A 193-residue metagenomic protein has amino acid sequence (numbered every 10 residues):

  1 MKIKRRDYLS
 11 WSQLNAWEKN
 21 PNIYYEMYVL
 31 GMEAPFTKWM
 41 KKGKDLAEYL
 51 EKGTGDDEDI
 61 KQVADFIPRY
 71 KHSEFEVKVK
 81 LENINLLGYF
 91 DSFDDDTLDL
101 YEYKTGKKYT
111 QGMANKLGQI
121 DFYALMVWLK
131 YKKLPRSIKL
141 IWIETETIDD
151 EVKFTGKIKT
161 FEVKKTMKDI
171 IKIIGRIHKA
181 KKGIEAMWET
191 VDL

Functional and structural regions predicted by a protein language model:
M1-D95: Metal-dependent nuclease catalytic cores that hydrolyze phosphodiester bonds in DNA/RNA, characterized by
D7-W11, E82, W128-L193: Metal-dependent nuclease catalytic regions and adjoining charged, substrate-binding loops involved in nucleic-acid end
Y25-E26, A34, Y109-T110, E146-D150: Short catalytic/ligand-binding loop motif for oxyanion handling, primarily in non-cytosolic enzymes, centered on
L30, E51-T54, T105-K108, W128-K132: Hydrophobic/aromatic-lined pockets within catalytic cores
D45, G118-M126: Short amphipathic alpha-helical face segments that pack within enzyme cores and frequently flank/anchor catalytic
Y49, I120, I173-I177: Short amphipathic C-terminal alpha-helix that caps PH/PH-like domains
V77-I120: Non-catalytic protein-protein interaction segments used by genome-maintenance enzymes to assemble and couple activities
L100, F122, L140-W142: Structural beta-sheet core signal
